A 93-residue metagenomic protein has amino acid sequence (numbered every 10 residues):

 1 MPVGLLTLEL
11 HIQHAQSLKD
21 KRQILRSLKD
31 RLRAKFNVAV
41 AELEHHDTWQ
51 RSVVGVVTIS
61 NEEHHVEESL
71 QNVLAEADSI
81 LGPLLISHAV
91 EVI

Functional and structural regions predicted by a protein language model:
V3, A41-E62, I93: Short, charge-patterned binding micro-sites
G4-Q13, L18: Short glycine-/aliphatic-rich beta-strand segments at the starts of folded cytosolic domains
L6-L10, V54-V56, H88-V90: A structural signal for short, well-ordered beta-strand segments
K21: C-terminal binding/interaction regions
V38-E44, I86-H88: A short linear hydrophobic-aromatic micro-motif
T58-I93: C-terminal structural segments of small proteins and small subunits
